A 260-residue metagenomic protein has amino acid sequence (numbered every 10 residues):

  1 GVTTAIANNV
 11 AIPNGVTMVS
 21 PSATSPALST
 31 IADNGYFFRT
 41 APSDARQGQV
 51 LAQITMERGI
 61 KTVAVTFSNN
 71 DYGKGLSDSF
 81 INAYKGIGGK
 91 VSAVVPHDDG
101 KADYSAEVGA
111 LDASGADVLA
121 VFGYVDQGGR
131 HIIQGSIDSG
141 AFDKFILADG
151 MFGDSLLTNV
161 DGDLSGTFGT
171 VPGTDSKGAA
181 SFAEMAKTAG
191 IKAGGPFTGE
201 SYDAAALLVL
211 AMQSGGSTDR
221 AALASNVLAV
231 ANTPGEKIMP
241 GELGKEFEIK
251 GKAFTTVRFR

Functional and structural regions predicted by a protein language model:
G1-R260: Extracytosolic ligand-binding ectodomains
